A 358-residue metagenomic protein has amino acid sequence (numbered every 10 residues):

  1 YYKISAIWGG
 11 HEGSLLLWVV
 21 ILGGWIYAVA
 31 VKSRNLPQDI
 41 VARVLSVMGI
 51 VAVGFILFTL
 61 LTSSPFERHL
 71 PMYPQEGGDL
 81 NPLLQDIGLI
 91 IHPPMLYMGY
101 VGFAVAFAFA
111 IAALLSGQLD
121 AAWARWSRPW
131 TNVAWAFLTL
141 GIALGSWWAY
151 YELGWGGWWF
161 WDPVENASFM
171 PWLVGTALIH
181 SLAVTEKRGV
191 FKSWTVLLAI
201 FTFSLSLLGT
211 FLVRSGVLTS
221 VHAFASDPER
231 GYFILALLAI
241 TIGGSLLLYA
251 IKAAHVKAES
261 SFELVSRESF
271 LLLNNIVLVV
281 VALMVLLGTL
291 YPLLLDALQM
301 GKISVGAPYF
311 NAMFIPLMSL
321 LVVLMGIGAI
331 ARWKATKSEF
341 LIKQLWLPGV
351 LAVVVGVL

Functional and structural regions predicted by a protein language model:
Y1, G10-P71, E76-G77, L83 (+2 more regions): Mature extracytoplasmic enzyme cores
Y1-E12, S64-P93, L144-A167, R188 (+4 more regions): Membrane-interface interhelical loops and short amphipathic "cap" helices that link adjacent transmembrane segments
G13-V19, Y97-Y100, F160-L173, R214 (+1 more regions): Structural signature of hydrophobic alpha-helical transmembrane segments
W18-R34, V105-L114, W172-L182, L320-G328 (+1 more regions): Central hydrophobic cores of alpha-helical transmembrane segments in multi-pass inner-membrane proteins across all
A28-A52, L115-A136, W161, V184-I200 (+3 more regions): Membrane-interfacial loop-to-helix junctions in multi-pass inner-membrane proteins
M48-L61, L198-S206, N275-L286: Hydrophobic alpha-helical membrane-insertion segments
T131, I142-Y150, G156-W158, P163-L208 (+1 more regions): Conserved active-site neighborhood of enzyme catalytic/cofactor-binding cores
P163-M170, S220-L358: Contiguous transmembrane helix-bundle modules in multi-pass membrane proteins
